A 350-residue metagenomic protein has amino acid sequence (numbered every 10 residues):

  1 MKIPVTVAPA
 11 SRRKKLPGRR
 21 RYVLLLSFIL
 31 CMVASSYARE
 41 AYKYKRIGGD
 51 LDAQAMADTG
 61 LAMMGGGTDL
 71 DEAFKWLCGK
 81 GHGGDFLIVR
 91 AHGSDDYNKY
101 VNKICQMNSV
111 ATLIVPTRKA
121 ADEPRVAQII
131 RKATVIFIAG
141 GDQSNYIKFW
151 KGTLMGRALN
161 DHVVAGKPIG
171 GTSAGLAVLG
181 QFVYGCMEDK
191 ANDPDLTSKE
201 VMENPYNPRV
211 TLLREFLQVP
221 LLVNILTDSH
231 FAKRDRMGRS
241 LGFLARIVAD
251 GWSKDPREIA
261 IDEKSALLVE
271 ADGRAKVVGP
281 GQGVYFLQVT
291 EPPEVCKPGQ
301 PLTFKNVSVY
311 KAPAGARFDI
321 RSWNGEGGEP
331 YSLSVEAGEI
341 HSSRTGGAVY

Functional and structural regions predicted by a protein language model:
A10-R12, R19-R20: Short, low-complexity intrinsically disordered segments enriched in A/P/G/S/L with frequent Arg, especially at protein
L24-V33: Bacterial N-terminal signal peptides
A34-A38: Sec/Tat signal peptide C-region and signal peptidase I cleavage site
R39-G83, D189-Y350: C-terminal and late-domain segments of enzyme folds
L87-H92: Short internal beta-strands
I129, G152-G166: Catalytic-core regions built around general acid/base machinery
A139-G140, V163-V183: Catalytic nucleophile loop
Q143-T153: Glycine/threonine-rich flexible loop motifs
